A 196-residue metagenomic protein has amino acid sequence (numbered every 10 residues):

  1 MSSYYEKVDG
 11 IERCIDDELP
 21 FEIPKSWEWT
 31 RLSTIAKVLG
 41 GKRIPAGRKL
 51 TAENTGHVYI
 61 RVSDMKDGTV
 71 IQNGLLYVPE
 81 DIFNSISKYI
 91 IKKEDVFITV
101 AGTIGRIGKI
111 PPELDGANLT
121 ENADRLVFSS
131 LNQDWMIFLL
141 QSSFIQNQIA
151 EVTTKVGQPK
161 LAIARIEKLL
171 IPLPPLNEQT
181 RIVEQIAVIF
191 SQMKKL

Functional and structural regions predicted by a protein language model:
M1-I11: Extended, domain-scale alpha-helical bundle/helix-rich regions
R13-R43, P172-E184, F190-L196: Non-catalytic DNA-recognition/assembly elements of restriction-modification systems
C14-D17, E28-G68, I82-I86, T154 (+1 more regions): Low-complexity, Lys/Gly-biased intrinsically disordered segments
I35-L39, D81, V100-R106, S129 (+5 more regions): Generic, well-ordered alpha-helical scaffold segments in large soluble proteins
R61-V62, E80-Q141: A short beta-sheet element
V62-S63, A101-I104, L119-D124, L139-L173: Glycine-anchored helix-breaking recognition loops at helix->coil/strand junctions
T69-N73: Cytochrome P450 core scaffold surrounding the K-helix E-X-X-R motif and the conserved "meander" helix-loop region
L75-V78: Short glycine-enriched, charge-decorated loop/helix-capping segments at active-site entrances that position
